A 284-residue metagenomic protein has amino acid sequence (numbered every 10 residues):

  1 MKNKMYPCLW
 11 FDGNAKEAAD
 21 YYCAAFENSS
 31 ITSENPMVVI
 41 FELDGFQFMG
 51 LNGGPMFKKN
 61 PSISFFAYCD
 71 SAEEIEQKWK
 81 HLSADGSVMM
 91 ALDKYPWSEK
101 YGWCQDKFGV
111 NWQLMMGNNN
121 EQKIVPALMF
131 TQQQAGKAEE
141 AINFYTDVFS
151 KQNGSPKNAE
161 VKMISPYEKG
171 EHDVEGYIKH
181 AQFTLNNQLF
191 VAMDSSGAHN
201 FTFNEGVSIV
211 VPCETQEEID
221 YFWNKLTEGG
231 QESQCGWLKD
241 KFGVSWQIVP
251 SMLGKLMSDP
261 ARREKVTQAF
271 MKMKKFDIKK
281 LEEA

Functional and structural regions predicted by a protein language model:
M1-D12, F41-F46, L51-G54, K58-C69: N-terminal/domain-start segments enriched in small and hydrophobic, helix-friendly residues, covering either
M1-D20, A25-E34, S64, S87 (+4 more regions): N-terminal beta-strand motif that seeds the catalytic metal site of vicinal oxygen chelate
K4, S62, K100, I178-H180 (+1 more regions): Conserved catalytic motifs of the protein kinase core domain
A24-A25, F65-Q105, D147-V148, Q152 (+5 more regions): Vicinal oxygen chelate
S29-K59, W112-L114, K162-F201, W246-P250: Conserved short beta-strand elements that form part of the metal-binding/catalytic scaffold of enzyme active sites
L43-F46, K107, K241: Short, ordered coil/turn segments that flank beta-strands lining enzyme active or ligand-binding pockets
Y101-N119: Short, structured interface segments
